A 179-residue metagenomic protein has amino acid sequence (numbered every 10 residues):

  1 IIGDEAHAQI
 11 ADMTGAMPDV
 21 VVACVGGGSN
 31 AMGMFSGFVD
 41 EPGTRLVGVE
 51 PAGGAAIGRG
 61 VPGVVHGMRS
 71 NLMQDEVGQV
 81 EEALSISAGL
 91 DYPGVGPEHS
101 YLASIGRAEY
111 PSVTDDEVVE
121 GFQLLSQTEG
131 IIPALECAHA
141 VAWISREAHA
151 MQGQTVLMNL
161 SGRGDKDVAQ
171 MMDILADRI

Functional and structural regions predicted by a protein language model:
I1-D40, T44: Glycine-rich ThDP/TPP pyrophosphate-binding loop and its adjacent helix/strand module within ThDP-dependent enzymes
I2-G3, T14-A16, D40-G43, G48-I131 (+2 more regions): Active-site/ligand-binding loops adjacent to catalytic centers
A6, V21-A23, G28, L46 (+5 more regions): Buried hydrophobic positions in well-ordered alpha/beta secondary-structure cores of metabolic enzymes
M17-D19, E129, Q152-T155: Short coil/turn segments at beta-strand junctions that form active-site/ligand-binding loops
C24-F35, A56-I57, C137-I144, D165-V168: Short glycine/serine/threonine-rich phosphate/pyrophosphate-binding segments that cradle anionic phosphate groups
G43-E50, W143-I179: Catalytic phosphate/nucleotide-handling subdomain of diverse soluble enzymes
D115-E120, H139-A150: A short, acidic, amphipathic alpha-helical segment used as a generic capping/interface helix at domain edges
